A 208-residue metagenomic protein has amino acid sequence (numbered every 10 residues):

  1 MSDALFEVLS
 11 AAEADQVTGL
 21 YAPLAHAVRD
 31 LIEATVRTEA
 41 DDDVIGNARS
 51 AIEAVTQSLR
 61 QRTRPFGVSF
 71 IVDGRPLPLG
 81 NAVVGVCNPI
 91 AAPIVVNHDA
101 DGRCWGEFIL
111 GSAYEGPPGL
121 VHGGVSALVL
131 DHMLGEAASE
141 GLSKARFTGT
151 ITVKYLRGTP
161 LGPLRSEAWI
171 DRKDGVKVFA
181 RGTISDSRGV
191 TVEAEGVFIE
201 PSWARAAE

Functional and structural regions predicted by a protein language model:
M1-F66, I71-V72, T159-P160, D171-E208: HotDog/MaoC-like acyl-thioester-processing domains
D3-D15, M133-R165: Hydrophobic beta-strand-centered segment that forms part of the acyl-chain substrate-binding groove
D43-E115: Long amphipathic N-terminal alpha/beta scaffold segment
N97-D99, L156, W169-K173: Short beta-strand micro-motifs enriched in acidic
R103, V121-K144: Active-site helix/loop of acyl-thioester processing domains in fatty-acid/polyketide metabolism, spanning hotdog-fold
G116-L120: A short secondary-structure junction signal
